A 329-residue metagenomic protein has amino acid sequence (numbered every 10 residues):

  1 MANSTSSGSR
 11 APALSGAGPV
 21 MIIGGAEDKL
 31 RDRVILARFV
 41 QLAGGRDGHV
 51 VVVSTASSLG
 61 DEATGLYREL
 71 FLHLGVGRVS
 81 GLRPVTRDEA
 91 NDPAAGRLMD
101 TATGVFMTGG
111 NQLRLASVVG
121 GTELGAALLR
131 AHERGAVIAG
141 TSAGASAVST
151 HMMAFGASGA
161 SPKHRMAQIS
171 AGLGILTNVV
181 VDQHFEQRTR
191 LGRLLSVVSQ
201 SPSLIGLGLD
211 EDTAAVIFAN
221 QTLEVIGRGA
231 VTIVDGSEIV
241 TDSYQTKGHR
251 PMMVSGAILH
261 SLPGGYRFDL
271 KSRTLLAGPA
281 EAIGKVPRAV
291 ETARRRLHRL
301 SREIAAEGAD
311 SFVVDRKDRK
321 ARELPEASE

Functional and structural regions predicted by a protein language model:
A2-R46, V52, S58-H73, M152-A154 (+1 more regions): C-terminal and late-domain segments of enzyme folds
I22, S80-L82, F106-M107, I138-T141 (+1 more regions): General beta-strand structural signal in soluble alpha/beta enzymes
D47-G48, G77, T101-T103, R134-G135 (+1 more regions): Loop/turn elements at helix/coil->beta-strand transitions in domains of secreted/extracellular proteins
V51, S57-T101, M107: Portal/gating segments that form or line small-molecule/metal binding sites
R97-T101, G121-G135: Catalytic-core regions built around general acid/base machinery
M107-G109, L128-M152: Catalytic nucleophile loop
Q112-T122: Glycine/threonine-rich flexible loop motifs
L113-R114, A145-V148, T232-I233: Short gly/pro/ser/thr-enriched loop/turn and capping motifs at secondary-structure boundaries
